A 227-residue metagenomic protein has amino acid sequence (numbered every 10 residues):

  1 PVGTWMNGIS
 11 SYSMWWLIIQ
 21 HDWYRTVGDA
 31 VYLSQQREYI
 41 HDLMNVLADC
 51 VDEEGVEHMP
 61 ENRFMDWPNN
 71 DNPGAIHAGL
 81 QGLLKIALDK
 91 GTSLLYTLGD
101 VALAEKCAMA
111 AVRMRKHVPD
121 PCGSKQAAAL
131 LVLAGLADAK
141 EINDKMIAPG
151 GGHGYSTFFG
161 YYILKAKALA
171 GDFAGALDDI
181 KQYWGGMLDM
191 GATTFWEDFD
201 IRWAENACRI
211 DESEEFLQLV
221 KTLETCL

Functional and structural regions predicted by a protein language model:
P1-L227: Active-site core of glycosidic bond-cleaving carbohydrate-active enzymes
